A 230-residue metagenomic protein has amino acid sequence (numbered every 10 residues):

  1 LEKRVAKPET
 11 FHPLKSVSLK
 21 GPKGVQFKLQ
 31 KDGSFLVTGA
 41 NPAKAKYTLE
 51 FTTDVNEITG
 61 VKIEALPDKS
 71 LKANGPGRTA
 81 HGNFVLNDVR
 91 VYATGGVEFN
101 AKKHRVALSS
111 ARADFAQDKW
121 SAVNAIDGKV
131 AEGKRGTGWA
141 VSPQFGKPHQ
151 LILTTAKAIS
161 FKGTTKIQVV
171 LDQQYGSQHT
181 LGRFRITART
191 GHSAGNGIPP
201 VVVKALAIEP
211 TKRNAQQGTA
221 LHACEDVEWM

Functional and structural regions predicted by a protein language model:
L1-M230: Low-complexity, glycine/serine/threonine/alanine-rich intrinsically disordered linker and propeptide segments
